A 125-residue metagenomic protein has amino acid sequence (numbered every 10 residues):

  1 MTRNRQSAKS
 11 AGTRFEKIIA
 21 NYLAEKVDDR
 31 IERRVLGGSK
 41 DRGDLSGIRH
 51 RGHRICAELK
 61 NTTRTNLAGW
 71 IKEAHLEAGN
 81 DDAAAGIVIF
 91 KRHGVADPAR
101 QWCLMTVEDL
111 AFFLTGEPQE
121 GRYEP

Functional and structural regions predicted by a protein language model:
M1-P125: Catalytic phosphate/metal-binding cores of nucleic-acid and nucleotide-processing enzymes, i.e., regions that mediate
